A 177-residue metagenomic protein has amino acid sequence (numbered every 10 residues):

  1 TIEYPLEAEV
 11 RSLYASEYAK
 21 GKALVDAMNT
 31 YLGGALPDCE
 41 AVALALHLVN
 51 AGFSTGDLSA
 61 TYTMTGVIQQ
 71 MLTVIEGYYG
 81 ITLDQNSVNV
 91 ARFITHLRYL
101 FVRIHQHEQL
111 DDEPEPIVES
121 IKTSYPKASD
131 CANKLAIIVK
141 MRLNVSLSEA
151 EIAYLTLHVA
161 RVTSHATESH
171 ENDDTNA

Functional and structural regions predicted by a protein language model:
T1-A177: A cross-family "folded-core" feature that marks the main globular domain of proteins
